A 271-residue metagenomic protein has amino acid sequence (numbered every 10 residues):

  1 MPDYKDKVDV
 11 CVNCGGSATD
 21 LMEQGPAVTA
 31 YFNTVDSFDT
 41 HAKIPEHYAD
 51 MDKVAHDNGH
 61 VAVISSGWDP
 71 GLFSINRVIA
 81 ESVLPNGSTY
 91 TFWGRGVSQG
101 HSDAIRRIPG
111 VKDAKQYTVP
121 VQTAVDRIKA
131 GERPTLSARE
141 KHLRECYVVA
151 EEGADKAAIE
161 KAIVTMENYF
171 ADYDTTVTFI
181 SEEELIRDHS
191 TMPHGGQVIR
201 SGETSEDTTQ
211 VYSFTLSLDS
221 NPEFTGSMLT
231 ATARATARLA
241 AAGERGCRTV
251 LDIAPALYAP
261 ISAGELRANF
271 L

Functional and structural regions predicted by a protein language model:
M1-A30, A138-E145: N-terminal glycine-/serine-/threonine-rich beta1-alpha1-beta2 phosphate-ribose binding loop of Rossmann-like
M1-K5, S98-A233: C-terminal substrate-binding/catalytic lobe of Rossmann-fold NAD(P)-dependent oxidoreductases
A18, H41-I44, S65-S74, R95-S98 (+1 more regions): Gly/Ser/Thr-rich loops at beta-strand to alpha-helix junctions that form or flank small-molecule/cofactor-binding
D36-S37, A62-S66, F92, K115-Q116: General beta-strand structural signal in soluble alpha/beta enzymes
F38-A62: Rossmann-fold NAD(P)-binding glycine/threonine-rich loop
H56-E81, L229: Short alpha-helices
L72-S88, D103-D113, A235: Oxidoreductase and adenylate-handling cofactor-binding alpha/beta cores
Q210-L271: NAD(P)-dependent Rossmann-like dehydrogenase/reductase catalytic/cofactor-binding core
